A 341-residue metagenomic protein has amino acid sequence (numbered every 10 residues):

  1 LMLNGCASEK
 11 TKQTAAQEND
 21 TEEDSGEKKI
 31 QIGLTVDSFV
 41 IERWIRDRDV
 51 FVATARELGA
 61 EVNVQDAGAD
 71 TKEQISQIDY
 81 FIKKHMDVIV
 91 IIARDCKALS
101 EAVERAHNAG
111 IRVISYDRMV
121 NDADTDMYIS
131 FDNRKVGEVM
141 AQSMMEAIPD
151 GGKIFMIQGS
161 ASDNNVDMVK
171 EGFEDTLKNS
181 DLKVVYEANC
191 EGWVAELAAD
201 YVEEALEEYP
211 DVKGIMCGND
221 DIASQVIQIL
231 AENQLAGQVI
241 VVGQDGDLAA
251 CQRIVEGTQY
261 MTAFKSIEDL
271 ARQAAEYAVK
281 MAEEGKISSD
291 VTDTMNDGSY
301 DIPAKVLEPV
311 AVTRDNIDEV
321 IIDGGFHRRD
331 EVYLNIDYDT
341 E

Functional and structural regions predicted by a protein language model:
C6-E341: A residue-level marker of the well-folded mature domains of exported/periplasmic proteins
